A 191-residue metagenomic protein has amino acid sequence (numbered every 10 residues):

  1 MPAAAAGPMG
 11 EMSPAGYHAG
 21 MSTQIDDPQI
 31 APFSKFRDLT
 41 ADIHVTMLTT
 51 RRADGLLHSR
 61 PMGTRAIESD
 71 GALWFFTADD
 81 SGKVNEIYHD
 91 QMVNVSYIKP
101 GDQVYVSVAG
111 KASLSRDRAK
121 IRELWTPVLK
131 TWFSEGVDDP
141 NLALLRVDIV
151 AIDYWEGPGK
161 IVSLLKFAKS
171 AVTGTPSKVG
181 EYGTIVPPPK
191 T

Functional and structural regions predicted by a protein language model:
M1-P8: Compositionally biased low-complexity segments, especially N-terminal hydrophobic helices that form the hydrophobic
M9-D27, D138-T191: C-terminal edge-of-domain segments
P14-M47: Active-site-proximal "nucleotidyltransferase
D38-A53, V93-Y97: A short, Trp-centered hydrophobic/proline-enriched beta-strand micro-motif
G55-M62: A positional/architectural concept
S69-W74: Short active-site oxyanion
F76-A78: Short His-Asn-centered micro-motif
K83-I149: Short, structured beta-strand-loop surface elements
